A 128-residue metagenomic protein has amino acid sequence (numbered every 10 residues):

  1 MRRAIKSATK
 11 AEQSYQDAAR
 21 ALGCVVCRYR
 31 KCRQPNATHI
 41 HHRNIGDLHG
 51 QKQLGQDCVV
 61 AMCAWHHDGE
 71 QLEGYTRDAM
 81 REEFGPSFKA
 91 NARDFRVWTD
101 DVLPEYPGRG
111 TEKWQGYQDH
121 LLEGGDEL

Functional and structural regions predicted by a protein language model:
M1-Y15, Y117-L128: Arg/Lys-rich, low-complexity, intrinsically disordered N-terminal tails that contact nucleic acids
T9-H41: Short cysteine-rich loop/turn motifs with clustered Cys
C32, V59-E82: Short Cys/His-centered divalent metal-binding micro-motifs
Q34-A37, G46-L48, M80: Acidic/histidine-enriched, beta-strand-rich ligand/metal-binding domains
T38-G46, C63-E70: Histidine-centered catalytic micro-motifs
N44-V59: Short linker/helix segments within small regulatory modules
C58-A61, S87, N91: Hydrophobic alpha-helical segments of small multi-pass membrane proteins
F88-L128: Short flanking/linker segments adjacent to small metal-binding domains or redox-active Cys/His motifs
